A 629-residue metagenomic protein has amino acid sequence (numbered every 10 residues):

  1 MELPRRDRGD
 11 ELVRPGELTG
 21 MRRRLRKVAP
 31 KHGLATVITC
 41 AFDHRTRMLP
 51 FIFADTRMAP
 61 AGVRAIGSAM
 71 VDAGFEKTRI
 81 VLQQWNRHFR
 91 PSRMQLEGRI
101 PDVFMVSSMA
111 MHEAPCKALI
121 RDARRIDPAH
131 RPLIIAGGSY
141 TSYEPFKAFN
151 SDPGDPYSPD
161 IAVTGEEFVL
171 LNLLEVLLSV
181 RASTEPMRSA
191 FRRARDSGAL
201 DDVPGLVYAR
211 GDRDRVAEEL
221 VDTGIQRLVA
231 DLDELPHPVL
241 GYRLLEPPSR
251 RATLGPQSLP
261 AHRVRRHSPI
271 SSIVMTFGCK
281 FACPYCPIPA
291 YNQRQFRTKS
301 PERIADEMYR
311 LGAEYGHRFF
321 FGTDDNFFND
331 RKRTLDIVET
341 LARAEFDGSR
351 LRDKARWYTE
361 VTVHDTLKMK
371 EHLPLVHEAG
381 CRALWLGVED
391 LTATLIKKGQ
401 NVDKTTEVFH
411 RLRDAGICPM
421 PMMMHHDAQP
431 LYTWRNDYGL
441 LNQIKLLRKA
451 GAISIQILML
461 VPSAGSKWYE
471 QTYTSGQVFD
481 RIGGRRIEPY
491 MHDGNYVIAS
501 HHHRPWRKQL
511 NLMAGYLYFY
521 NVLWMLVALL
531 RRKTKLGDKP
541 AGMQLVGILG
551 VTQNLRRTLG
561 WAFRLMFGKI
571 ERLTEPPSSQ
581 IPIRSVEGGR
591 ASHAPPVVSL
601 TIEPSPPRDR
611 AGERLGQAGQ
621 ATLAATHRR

Functional and structural regions predicted by a protein language model:
M1-V37, E97, D102, E144 (+5 more regions): Radical SAM enzyme core and accessory elements
E2-K31, F42-P50, L200-P204, A209-S272: N-terminal [4Fe-4S]-dependent radical SAM core
H44-R47, Y140-F146, F281, R331-K332 (+4 more regions): Flexible glycine/acidic-rich beta-alpha junction loops that bind and position SAM and/or redox cofactors in anaerobic
R47-V63: Glycine- and acidic-residue-enriched helix-capping/strand-helix junction motifs
M58, A217-L220, D233-E234, P238-M420 (+3 more regions): Radical SAM [4Fe-4S] cluster-binding motif and immediate context
G62, A69, T78-L228, G465: Glycine-rich beta-alpha loop elements in corrinoid/cobalamin-binding modules across cobalamin-dependent enzymes
I100-P101, P159, H317, C381 (+1 more regions): Proline-aspartate-enriched helix->loop->beta-strand connector
F146-P153, E371-H372, P430-K449: Catalytic cores of alpha/beta
